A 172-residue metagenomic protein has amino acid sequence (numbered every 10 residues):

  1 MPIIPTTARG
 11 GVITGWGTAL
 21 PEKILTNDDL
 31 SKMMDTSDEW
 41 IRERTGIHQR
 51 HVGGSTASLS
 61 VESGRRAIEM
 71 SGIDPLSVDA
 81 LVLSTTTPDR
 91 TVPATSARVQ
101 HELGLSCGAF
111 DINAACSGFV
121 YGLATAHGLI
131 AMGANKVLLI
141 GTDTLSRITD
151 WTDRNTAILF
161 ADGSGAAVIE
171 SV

Functional and structural regions predicted by a protein language model:
M1-A80, L103: Conserved "HGTGT" condensation-loop signature of ketosynthase/thiolase-family condensing enzymes that catalyze
P2-P5, E69-L76, P88-V172: Acyl-thioester C-C bond-transforming condensing/cleaving domain
G54, T86-T87: N-terminal transmembrane alpha-helices
